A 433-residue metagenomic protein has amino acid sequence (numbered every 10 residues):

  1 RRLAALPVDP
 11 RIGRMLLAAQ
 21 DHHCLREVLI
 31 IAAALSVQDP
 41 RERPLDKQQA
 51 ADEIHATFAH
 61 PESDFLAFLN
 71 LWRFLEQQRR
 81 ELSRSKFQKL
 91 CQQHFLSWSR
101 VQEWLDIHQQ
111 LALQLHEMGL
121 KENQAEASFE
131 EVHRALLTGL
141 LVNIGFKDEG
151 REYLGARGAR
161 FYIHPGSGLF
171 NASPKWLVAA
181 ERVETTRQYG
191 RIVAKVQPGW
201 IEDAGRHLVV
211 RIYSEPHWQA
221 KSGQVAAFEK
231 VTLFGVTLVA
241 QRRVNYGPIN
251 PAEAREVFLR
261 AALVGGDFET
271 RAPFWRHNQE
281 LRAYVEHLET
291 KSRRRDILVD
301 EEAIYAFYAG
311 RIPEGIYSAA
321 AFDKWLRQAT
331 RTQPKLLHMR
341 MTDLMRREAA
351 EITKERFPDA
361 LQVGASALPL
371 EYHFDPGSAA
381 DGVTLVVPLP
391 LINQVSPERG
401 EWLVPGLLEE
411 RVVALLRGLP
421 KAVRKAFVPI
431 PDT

Functional and structural regions predicted by a protein language model:
R1-V225, V244, A252, E256-L259 (+2 more regions): Second RecA-like catalytic domain
Q110, Q114-K147, G166, A204-R206 (+1 more regions): A positional "C-terminalness" feature that preferentially activates on distal terminal regions of long, nucleic
